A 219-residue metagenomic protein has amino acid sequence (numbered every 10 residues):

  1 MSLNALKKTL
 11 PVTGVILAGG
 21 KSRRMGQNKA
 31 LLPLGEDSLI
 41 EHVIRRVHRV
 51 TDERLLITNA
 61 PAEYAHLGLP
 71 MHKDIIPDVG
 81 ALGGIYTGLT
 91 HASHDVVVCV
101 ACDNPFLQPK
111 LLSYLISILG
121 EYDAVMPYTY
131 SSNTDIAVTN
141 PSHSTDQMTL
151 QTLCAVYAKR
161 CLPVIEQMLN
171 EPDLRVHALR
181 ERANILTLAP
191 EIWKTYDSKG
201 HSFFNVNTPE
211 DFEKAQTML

Functional and structural regions predicted by a protein language model:
L3-V176, E181-S202, Q216-T217: Nucleotide and nucleotide-moiety/phosphate-recognizing core
F203-L219: Short, basic/aromatic-enriched C-terminal tail that caps enzymatic domains
